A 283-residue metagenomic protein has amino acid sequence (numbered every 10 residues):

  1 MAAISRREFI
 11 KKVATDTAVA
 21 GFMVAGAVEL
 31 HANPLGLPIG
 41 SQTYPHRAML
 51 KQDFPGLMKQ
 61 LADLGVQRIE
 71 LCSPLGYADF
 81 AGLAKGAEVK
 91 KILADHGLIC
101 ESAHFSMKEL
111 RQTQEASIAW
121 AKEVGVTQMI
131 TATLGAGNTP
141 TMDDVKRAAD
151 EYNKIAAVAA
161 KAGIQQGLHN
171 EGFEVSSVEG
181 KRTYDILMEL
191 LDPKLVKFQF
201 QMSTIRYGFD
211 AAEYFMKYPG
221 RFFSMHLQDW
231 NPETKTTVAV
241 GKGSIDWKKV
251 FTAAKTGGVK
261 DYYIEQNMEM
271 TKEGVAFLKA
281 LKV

Functional and structural regions predicted by a protein language model:
A2-V24, V28-G40, R47-L64, V178-K197 (+1 more regions): Histidine-acidic metal/acid-base catalytic patches
V13-T15, G21, L75, I92-K197 (+1 more regions): Active-site acidic/histidine proton-transfer and metal-coordination neighborhood in alpha/beta enzyme cores
N33-P34, M58-D63, F80-C100, E115-G125 (+4 more regions): Acidic (Asp/Glu)-rich catalytic clusters
L37-Q42, I69-L71, C100-A103, M129-T131 (+4 more regions): Hydrophobic faces of well-ordered beta-strands that scaffold small-molecule active sites in alpha/beta enzyme cores
Y44, P74, K108, L134 (+2 more regions): Flexible loop residues that form catalytic and substrate-binding hotspots at small-molecule/glycan-binding clefts
P45-K51, C72-D79: Extracytoplasmic "Venus flytrap"
R47, A78-D79, M107, V145 (+2 more regions): A generic secondary-structure micro-motif detector that highlights 1-2 residue hydrophobic/ambivalent hotspots embedded
R68-L71, A84, K90-I92, E179 (+2 more regions): Mature catalytic domains of secreted/periplasmic carbohydrate-active enzymes
